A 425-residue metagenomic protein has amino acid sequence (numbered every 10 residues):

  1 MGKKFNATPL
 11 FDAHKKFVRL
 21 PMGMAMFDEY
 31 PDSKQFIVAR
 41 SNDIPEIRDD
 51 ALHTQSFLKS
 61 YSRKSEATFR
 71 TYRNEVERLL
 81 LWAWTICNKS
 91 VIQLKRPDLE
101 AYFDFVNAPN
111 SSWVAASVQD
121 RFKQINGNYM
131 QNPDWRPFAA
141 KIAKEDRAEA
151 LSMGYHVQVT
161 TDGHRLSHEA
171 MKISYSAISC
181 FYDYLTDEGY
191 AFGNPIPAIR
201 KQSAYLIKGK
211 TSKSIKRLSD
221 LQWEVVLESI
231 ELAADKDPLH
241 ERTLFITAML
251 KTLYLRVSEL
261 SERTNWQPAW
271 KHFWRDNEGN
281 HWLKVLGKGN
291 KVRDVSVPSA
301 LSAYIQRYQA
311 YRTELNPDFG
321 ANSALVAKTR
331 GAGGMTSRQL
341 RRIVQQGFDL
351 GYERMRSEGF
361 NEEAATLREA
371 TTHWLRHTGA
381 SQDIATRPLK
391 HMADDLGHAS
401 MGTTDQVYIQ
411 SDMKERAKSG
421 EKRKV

Functional and structural regions predicted by a protein language model:
H53-R70, E77-S212, L232-A233: N-terminal core-binding DNA-recognition domain of tyrosine recombinases/integrases
H168, V225-V257: Basic, Lys/Arg- and aromatic-enriched nucleic-acid-binding interface segment
S179-D183, T243-E262, L283, Q382: Short pre-functional
E262-I305, T313: Conserved tyrosine-mediated DNA breakage-rejoining catalytic core shared by Y-recombinases
Q267-F273, T386-V407: Short, polar N-cap/turn motifs at the start of nucleic acid-interacting alpha helices
G287-R307, A321-G347: C-terminal catalytic core of Y-nucleophile DNA break-rejoin enzymes
R341, Q345-D394, M401: Short, basic (Lys/Arg/His-rich) helix/loop patches that form interaction surfaces in the mid-to-C-terminal regions
D394, Q406-V425: DNA/chromatin major-groove-contacting recognition/catalytic segments
